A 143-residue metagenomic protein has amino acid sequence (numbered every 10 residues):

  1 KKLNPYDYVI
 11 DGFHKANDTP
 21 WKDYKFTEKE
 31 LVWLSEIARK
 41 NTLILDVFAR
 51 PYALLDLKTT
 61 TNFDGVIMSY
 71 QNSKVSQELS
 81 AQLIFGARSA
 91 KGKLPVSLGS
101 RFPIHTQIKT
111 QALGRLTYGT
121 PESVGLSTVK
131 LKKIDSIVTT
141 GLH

Functional and structural regions predicted by a protein language model:
K1-G125, V129: C-terminal non-catalytic regions of proteins with extracellular/luminal or membrane-system context
E122-H143: Beta-lactamase-like hydrolase cores
